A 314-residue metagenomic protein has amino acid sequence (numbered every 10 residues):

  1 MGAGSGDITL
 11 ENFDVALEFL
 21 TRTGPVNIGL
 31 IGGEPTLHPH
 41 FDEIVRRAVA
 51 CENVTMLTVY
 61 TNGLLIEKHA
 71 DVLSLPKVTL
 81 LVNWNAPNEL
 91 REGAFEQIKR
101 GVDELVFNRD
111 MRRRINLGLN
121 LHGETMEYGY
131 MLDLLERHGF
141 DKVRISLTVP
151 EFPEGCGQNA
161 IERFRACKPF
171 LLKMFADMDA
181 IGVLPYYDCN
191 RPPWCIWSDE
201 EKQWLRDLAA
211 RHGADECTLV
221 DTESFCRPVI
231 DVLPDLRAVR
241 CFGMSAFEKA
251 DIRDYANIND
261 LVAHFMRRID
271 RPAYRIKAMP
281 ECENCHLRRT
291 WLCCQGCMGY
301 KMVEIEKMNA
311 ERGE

Functional and structural regions predicted by a protein language model:
M1, P25-I31, T36, P228-V232 (+2 more regions): N-terminal pre-triad scaffold of radical SAM enzymes
M1-E11: Canonical Radical SAM [4Fe-4S] cluster-binding loop centered on the CxxxCxxC motif and its immediate flanking residues
S5, V220, S224, Y274: Residue-level marker of regulatory loop/turn positions in helix-turn-helix DNA-binding domains and in histidine
S5-D7, T58-Y60, D215-E216: Short, flexible loop segments at the rims of nucleotide/cofactor-binding pockets, characterized by
L10-I31, H38-F164: Radical SAM/AdoMet-radical enzyme domain recognition
L65, P87, N120-E124, T148-F152 (+5 more regions): Short, solvent-exposed loop/turn segments at secondary-structure junctions
F152-A246: A C-terminal junction/extension of Radical SAM enzymes
R237-E314: Flexible mid-to-C-terminal extensions adjoining Fe-S/redox cofactors in radical SAM and related proteins
